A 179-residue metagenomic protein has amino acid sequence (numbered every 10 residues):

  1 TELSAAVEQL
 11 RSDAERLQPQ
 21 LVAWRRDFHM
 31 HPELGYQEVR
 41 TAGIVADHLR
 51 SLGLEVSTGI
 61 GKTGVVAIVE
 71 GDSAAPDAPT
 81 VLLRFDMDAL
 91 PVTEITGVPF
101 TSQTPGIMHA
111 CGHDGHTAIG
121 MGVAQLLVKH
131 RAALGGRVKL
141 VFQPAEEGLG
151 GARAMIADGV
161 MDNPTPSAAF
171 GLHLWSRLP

Functional and structural regions predicted by a protein language model:
E2-H109, A118-G122, L126-L134: Acidic/His- and Gly-rich active-site-bordering loop/insert found across diverse amide/peptide-bond hydrolases
A89-V92, G97-M108, D114-G115, A132-P179: Histidine/acidic-residue-rich, glycine-tolerant segments that coordinate divalent metal ions
